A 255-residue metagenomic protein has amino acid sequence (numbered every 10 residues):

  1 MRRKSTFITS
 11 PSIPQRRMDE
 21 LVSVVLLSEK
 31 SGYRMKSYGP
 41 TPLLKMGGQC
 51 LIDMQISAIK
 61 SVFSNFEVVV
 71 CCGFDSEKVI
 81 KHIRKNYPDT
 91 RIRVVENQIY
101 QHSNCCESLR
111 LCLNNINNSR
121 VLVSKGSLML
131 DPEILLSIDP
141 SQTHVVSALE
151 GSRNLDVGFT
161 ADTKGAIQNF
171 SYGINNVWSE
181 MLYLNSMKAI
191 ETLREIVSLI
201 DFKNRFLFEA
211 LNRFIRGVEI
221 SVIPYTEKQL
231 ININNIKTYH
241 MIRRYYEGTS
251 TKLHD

Functional and structural regions predicted by a protein language model:
R2-Y38, E219: N-terminal nucleotide-binding beta1-loop-alpha1 segment
T41-Q55: Short catalytic helix/loop segments, enriched in acidic residues and glycine and frequently bearing histidine
A58-N65: Short, acidic, metal-binding catalytic loop of nucleotide-sugar glycosyltransferases
F66-E67, F74-R93: Acidic donor-binding segment of Leloir-type glycosyltransferases
R84, D89-V157: Conserved beta-loop-beta/alpha segment of the NTase-like Rossmann-fold superfamily that binds/positions NTPs
D131-E209: Conserved core of the sugar-phosphate nucleotidyltransferase
N212-Y225: Catalytic donor-sugar/metal-binding loop of nucleotide-sugar-dependent glycosyltransferases
V222, E227-D255: Hydrophobic helical membrane-anchoring modules
